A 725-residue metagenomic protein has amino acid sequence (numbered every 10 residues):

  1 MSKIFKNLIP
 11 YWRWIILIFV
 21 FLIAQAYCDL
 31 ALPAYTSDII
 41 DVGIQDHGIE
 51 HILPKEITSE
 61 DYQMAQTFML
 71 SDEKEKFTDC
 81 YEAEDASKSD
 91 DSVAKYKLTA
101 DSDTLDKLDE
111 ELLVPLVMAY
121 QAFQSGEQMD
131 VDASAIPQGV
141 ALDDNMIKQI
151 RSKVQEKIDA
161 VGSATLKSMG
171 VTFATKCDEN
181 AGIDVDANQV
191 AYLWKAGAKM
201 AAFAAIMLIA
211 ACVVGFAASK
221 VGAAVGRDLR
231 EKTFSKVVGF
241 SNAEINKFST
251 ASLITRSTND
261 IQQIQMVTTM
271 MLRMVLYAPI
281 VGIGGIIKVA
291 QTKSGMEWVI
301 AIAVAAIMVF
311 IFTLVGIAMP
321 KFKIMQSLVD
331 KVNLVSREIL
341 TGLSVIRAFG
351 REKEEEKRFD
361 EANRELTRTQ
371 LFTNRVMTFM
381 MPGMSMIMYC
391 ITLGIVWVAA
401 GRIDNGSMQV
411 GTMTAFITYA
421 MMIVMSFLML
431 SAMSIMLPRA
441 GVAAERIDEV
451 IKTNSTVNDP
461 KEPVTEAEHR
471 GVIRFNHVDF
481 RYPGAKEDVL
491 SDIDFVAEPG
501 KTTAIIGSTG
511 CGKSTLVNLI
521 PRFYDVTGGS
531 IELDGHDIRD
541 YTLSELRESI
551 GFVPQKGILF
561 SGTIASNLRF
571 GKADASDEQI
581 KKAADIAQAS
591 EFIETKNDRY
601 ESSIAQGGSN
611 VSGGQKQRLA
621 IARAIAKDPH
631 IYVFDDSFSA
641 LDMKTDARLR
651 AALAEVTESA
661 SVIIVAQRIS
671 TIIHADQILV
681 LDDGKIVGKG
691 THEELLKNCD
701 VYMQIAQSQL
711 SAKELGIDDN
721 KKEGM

Functional and structural regions predicted by a protein language model:
M1-L32, T36-A201, I206, V214-A218 (+12 more regions): Membrane-integrated ABC transporters
P10, I150, N242-A243, N259-T268 (+8 more regions): An intracellular "coupling" helix at the cytosolic face of ABC transporter transmembrane type-1 domains
Y11, I23-A31, A201-C212, I264-V267 (+7 more regions): Hydrophobic alpha-helical transmembrane bundles that constitute the permease/transmembrane domains of multi-pass
I15, H51, Q66-M69, E82-Y96 (+3 more regions): ABC-type nucleotide-binding domain
I16, V20, W194, A198 (+7 more regions): Internal alpha-helical transmembrane segments of multi-pass membrane proteins, especially GPCRs
I44-H51, T58-Y62, L70, I136-Q138 (+10 more regions): Short intracellular "coupling" helices and adjacent cytoplasmic loop segments at the cytosolic face of multi-pass
G284, K288-A305, V309, G316 (+2 more regions): Helix-loop-helix
